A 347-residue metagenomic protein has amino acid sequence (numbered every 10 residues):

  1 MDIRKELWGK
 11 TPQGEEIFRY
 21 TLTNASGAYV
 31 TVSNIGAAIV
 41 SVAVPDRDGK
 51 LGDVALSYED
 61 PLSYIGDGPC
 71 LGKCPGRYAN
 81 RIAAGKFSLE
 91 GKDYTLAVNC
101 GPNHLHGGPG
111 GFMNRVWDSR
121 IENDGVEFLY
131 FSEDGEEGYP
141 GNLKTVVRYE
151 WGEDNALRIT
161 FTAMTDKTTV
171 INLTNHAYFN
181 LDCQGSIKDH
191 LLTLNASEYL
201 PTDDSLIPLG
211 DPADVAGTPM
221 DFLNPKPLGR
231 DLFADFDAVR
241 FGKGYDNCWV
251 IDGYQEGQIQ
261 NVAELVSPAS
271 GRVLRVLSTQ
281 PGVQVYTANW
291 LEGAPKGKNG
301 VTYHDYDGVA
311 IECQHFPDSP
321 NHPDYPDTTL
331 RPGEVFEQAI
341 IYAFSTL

Functional and structural regions predicted by a protein language model:
M1-L347: An exposed, glycine/acidic-rich loop-and-rim segment of catalytic or binding clefts
